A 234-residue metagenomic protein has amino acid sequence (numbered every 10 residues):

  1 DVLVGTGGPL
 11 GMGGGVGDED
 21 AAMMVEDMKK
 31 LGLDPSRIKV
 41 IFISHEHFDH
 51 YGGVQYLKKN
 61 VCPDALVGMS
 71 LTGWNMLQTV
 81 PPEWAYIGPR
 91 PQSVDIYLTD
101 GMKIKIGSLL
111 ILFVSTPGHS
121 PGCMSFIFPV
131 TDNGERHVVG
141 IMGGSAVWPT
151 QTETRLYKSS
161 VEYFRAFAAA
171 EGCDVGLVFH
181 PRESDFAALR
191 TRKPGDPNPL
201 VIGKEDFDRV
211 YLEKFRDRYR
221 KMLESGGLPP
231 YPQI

Functional and structural regions predicted by a protein language model:
D1, P35-K39, C62-V67, L109-L112 (+2 more regions): Loop/turn elements at helix/coil->beta-strand transitions in domains of secreted/extracellular proteins
D1-L31, S125-V147: Conserved beta-strand hairpin/beta-sheet module of binuclear metal-dependent hydrolase folds, prominently
V4-G7, G13-G14, R37-H47, L66-S70 (+3 more regions): Active-site neighborhood of phospho(di)ester-bond hydrolases with catalytic His/Asp-centered motifs
L10, E46-G53, W74-L77, K105 (+3 more regions): Active-site environment of divalent metal-dependent phosphoester hydrolases
D20, K29-K103, G195-D196, L200-V210: Active-site HxH/HxHxD metal-binding segment of metal-dependent hydrolases
D27, H47, Y56-L57, H119 (+2 more regions): Extracytoplasmic low-complexity repetitive segments enriched in small/polar residues
R37, L71-P121, G143-G144, P149-A169: Metallo-beta-lactamase
N133-R136, G144-I234: Accessory terminal helices/loops
